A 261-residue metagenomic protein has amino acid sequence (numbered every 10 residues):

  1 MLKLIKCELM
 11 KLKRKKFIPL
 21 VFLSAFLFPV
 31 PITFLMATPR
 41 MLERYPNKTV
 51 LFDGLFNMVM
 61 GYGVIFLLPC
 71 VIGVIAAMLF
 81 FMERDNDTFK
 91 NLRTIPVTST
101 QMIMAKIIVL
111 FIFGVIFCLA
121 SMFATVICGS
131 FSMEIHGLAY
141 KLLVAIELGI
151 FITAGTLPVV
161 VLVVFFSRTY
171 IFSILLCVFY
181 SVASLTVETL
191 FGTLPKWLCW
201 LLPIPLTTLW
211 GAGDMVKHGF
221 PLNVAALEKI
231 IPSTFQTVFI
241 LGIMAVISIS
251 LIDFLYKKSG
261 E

Functional and structural regions predicted by a protein language model:
M1-F26: Aromatic- and glycine-rich beta-strand/loop motifs that create alpha-glucan
L20, S167-V182, T186: Alpha-helical transmembrane segments of multi-pass membrane transporters/permeases
L20-S24, M104-A105, S173-L176, I240: Hydrophobic core positions of alpha-helical segments in small-molecule transporters and transporter systems
S24-V74, M104-Y170, L227, I231-T234: Secretory targeting signals
T38-L55, I174, V182-K258: Terminal transmembrane helical anchor/hairpin motif
L68-R84, F89, V159-I171, I240-K258: Transmembrane alpha-helical segments in integral membrane proteins
M78-F111: Helix-loop-helix units of permease transmembrane domains in multi-pass membrane transporters, especially ABC
S99-M122, T189-T207: Hydrophobic alpha-helical transmembrane segments of integral membrane proteins
